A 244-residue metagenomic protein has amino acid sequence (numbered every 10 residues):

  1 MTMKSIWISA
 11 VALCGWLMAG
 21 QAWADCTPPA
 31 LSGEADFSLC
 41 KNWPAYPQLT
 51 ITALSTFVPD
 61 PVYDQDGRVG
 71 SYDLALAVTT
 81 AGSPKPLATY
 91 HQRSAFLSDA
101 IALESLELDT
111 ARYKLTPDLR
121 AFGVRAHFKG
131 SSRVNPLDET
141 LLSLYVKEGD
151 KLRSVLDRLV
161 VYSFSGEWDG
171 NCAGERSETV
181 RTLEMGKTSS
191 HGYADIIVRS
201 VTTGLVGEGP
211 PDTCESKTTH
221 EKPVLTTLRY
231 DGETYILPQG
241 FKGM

Functional and structural regions predicted by a protein language model:
M1-V11: Bacterial N-terminal signal peptides that target proteins for export
A24-G33, L39-A45, E139, K147-R153 (+1 more regions): Acidic, small-residue rich beta-repeat scaffolds with periodic aromatic anchors
D25-Y72: Solvent-exposed N-terminal domain segments of exported/luminal and surface proteins
P47-F57, K114-F128, S190-V201: Acidic/hydrophobic-patterned starts of short beta strands in beta-sheet-rich repeat architectures
V62-G70, S131-L137, E215-T219: Short consensus segments that form the blades of beta-propeller domains, in both extracellular/periplasmic
V62-T116: Short N-terminal edge-element motif at the start of the domain
